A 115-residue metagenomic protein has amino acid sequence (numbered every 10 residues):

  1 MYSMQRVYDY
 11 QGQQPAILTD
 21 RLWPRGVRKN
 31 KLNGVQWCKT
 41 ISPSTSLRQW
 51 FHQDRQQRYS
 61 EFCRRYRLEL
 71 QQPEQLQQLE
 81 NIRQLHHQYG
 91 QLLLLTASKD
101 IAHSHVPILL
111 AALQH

Functional and structural regions predicted by a protein language model:
M1-H115: Residues lining hydrophobic/aromatic ligand-binding pockets adjacent to catalytic sites
